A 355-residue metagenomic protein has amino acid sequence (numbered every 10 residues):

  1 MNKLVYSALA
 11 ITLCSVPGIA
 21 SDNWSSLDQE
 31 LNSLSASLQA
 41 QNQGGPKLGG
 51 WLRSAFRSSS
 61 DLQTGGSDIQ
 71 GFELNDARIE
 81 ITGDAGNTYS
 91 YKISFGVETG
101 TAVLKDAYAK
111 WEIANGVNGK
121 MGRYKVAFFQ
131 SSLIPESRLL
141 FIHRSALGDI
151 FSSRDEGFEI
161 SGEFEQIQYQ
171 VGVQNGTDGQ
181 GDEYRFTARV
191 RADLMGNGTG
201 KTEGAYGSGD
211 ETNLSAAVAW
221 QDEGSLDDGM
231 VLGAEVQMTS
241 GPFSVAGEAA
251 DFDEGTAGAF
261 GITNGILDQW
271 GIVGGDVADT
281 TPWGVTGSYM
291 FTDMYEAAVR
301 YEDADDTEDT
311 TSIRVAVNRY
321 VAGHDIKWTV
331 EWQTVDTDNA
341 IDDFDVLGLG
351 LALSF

Functional and structural regions predicted by a protein language model:
N2-R53, E165, G200, F355: N-terminal periplasmic/intermembrane-space "pro-region" immediately following the signal or transit peptide
L34-N197, G204-D210, W283-T307, T311-I313: Outer membrane beta-barrel
D61-T64, L139-R144, A217-W220, I266-G271 (+1 more regions): Extracytoplasmic loops and strand-loop junctions of Gram-negative outer membrane beta-barrel proteins
L62, L133-P135, A257-G261, D342: Outer-membrane beta-barrel and related beta-rich outer-membrane complex signature in Gram-negative bacteria
A114, G162-Q166, M238-P242, R319-G323 (+1 more regions): A generic beta-sheet turn/junction motif
F186-N197, R319-V321, I326, D343-F355: Outer-membrane beta-barrel "beta-signal"
R189-D306, T311: Detector for outer-membrane/organellar transmembrane beta-barrel domains, recognizing the amphipathic beta-strand
A297-R300, A316-N318, D325-Q333: Conserved active-site loop/cleft motifs that coordinate metal ions or position small ligands
